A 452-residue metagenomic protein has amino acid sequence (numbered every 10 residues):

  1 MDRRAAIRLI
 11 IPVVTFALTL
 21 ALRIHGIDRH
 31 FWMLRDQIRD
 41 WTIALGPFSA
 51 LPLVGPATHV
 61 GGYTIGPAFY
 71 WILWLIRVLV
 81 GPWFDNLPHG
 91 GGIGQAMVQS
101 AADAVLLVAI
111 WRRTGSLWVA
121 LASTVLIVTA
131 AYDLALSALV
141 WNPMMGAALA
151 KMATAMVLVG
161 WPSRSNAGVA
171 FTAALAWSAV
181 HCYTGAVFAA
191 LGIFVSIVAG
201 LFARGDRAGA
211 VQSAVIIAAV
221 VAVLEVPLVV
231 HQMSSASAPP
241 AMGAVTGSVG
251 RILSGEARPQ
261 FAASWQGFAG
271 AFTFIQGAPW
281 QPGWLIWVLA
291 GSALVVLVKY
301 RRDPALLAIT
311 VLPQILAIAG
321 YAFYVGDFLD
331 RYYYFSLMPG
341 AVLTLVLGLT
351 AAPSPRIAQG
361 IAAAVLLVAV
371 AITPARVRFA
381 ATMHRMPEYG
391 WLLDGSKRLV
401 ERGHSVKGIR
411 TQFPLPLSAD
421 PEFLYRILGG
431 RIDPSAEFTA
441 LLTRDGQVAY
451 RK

Functional and structural regions predicted by a protein language model:
V13-F16, A218, L349-R378, E388: Signature aromatic-anchored transmembrane alpha helix within multi-pass, membrane-resident enzymes that catalyze glycan
L22-G26, Q37-T64, A68-W71, L75-V80 (+1 more regions): Extracytosolic helix-loop segments that constitute the early lumenal/periplasmic catalytic or substrate-binding loops
I43-G46, A190-S292: Transmembrane-lumen/periplasm boundary regions of multi-pass, lipid-linked membrane glycan transferases
I93-T114, L149-M152, S292-K299: Transmembrane-helix motifs of polytopic, lipid-linked glycan transferases
R112-T114, A153-F171, A179, L349: Membrane-interface transmembrane helices that cradle and orient dolichyl/undecaprenyl
S123-T124, G168-T184, V195, I318: Membrane-interface alpha helices of multi-pass inner-membrane proteins
Y132-M145: Short acidic/glycine- and proline-prone juxtamembrane loop motifs at membrane-interface regions of multi-pass membrane
L136-S137, W284, A305-I357: Hydrophobic/aromatic-rich transmembrane helices and adjacent perimembrane loops
